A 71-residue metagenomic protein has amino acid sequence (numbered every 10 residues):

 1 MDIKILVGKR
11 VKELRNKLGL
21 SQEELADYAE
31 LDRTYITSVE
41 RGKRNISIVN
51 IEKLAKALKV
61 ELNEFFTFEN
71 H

Functional and structural regions predicted by a protein language model:
M1-L6, F68: A detector for short, charged/polar N-terminal pre-domain segments
K9-D27: Short basic helix-loop element that most often maps to the first helix and adjoining turn of HTH DNA-binding modules
V11, L25-A26, I36-V39, F65: Conserved hydrophobic/aromatic packing and binding residues within compact polymer-binding modules
E23, T34, E52: Residues within helix-turn-helix
L31-R44: Recognition helix of helix-turn-helix/homeodomain-like DNA-binding domains that insert into the DNA major groove
K43-A55, L62: Short, basic-rich loop-to-helix N-cap that marks the start of a DNA-contacting helix
K59-H71: Short C-terminal boundary/hinge segments that cap the last helix of small helical domains
